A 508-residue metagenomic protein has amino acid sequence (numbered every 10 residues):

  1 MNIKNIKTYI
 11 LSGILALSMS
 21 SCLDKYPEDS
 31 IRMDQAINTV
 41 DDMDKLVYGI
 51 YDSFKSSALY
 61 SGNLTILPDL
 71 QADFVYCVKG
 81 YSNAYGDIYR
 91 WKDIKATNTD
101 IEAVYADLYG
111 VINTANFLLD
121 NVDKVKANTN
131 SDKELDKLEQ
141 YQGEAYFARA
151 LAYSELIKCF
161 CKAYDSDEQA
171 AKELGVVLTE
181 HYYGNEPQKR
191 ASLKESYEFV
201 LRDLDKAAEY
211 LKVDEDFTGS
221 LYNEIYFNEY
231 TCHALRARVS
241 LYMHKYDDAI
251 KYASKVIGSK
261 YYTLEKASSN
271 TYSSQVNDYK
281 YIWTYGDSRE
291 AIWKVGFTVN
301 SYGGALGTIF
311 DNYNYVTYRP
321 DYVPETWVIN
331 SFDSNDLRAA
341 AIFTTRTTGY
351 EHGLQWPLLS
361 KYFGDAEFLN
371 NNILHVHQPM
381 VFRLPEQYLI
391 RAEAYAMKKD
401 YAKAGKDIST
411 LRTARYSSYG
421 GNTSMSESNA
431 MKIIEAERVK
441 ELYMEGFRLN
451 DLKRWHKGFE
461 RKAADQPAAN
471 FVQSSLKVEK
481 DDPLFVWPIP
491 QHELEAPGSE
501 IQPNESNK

Functional and structural regions predicted by a protein language model:
S21-A72, A253, F332, Y419-G420 (+1 more regions): Membrane-proximal, proline-rich intrinsically disordered regions
M33, I37, S61-V78, D132 (+3 more regions): Short, surface-exposed recognition loops and adjoining beta-strand edges that mediate ligand/DNA contacts, enriched
A84-F160, A191, E209-L211, L374-P379 (+2 more regions): Conserved, well-structured interaction surfaces
Y226, H244, I250-L384, E427 (+9 more regions): Hydrophobic-face positions in mid-chain alpha helices that act as interaction patches
